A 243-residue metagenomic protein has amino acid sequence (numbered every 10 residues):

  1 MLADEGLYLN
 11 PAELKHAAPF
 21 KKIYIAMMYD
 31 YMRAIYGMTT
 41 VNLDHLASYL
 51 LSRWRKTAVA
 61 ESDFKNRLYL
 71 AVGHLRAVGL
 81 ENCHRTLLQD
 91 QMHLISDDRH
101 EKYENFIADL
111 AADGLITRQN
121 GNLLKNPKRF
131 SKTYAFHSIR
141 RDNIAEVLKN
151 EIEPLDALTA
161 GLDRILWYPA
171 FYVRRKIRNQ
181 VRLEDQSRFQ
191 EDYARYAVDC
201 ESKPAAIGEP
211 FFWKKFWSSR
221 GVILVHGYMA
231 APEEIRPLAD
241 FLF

Functional and structural regions predicted by a protein language model:
M1-E201, F241: Membrane-interfacial terminal anchoring regions of lipid-handling membrane enzymes
D199-F243: Short, surface-exposed "cap/lid" segments of acyl-processing enzymes
